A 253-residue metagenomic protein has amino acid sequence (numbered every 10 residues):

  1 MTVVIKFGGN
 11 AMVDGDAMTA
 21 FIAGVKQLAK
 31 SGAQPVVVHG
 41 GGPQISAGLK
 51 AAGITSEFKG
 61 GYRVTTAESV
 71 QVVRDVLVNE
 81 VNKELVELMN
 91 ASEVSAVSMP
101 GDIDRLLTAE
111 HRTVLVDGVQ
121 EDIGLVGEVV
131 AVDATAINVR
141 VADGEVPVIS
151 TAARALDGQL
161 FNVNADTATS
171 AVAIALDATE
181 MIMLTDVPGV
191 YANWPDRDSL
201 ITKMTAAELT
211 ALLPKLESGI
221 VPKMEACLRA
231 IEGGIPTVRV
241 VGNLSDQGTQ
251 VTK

Functional and structural regions predicted by a protein language model:
M1-K253: C-terminal catalytic "cap/lid" subdomain
